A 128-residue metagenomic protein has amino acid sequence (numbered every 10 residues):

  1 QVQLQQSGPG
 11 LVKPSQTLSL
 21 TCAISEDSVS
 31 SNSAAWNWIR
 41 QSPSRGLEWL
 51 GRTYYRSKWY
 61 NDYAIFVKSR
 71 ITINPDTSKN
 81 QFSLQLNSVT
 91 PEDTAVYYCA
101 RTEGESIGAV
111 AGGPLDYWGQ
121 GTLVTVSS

Functional and structural regions predicted by a protein language model:
Q1-S128: Extracellular domains of the immunoglobulin superfamily
